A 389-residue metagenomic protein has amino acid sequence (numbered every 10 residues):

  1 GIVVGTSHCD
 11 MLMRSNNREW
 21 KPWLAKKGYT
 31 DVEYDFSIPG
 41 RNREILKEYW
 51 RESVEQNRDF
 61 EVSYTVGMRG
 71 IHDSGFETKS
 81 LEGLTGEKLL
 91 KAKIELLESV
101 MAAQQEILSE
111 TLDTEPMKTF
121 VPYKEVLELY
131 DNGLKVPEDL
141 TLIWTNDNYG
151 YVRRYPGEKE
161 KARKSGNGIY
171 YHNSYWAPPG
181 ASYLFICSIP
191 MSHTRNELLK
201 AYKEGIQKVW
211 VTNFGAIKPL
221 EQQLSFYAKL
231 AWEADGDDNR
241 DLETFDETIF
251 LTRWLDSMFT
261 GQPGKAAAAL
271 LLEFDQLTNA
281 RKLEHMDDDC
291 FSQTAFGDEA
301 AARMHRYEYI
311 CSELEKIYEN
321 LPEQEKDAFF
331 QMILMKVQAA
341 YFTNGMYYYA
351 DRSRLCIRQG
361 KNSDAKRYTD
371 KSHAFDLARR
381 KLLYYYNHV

Functional and structural regions predicted by a protein language model:
G1, D35-K164, Q293, D298-F329 (+1 more regions): Gly/Pro-rich turn-and-neighbor structural signature
D10-Y49, G86, L90, K164-Y170 (+1 more regions): Active-site-adjacent "subsite" loops/lids of carbohydrate-active enzymes
H72-T78, K164-M191: Active-site clefts of carbohydrate-active enzymes
L142, A201, N213, W254 (+1 more regions): Conserved, mostly hydrophobic/aromatic
I186-T212, F226-D237, A365-L382: Catalytic-core region of carbohydrate-active enzymes that cleave or remodel glycosidic bonds
V211-D237, Q276-T294, R352: Aromatic/acidic polysaccharide-binding cleft in carbohydrate-active enzymes
F214-K265, A269: Extended substrate-binding grooves/exosites of carbohydrate-active enzymes
T248-V389: Catalytic domains of carbohydrate-active enzymes that cleave complex glycans
